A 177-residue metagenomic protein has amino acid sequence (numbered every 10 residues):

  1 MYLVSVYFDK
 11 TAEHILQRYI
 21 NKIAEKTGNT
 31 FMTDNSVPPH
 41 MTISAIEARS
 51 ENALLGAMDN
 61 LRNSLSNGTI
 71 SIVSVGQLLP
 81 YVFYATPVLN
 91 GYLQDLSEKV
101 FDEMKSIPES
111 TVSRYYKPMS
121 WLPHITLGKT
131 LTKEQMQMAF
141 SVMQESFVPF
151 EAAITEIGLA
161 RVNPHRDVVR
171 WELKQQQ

Functional and structural regions predicted by a protein language model:
M1-T69, Y92-E151, V169-Q177: Basic, often amphipathic N-terminal segments
L3, V82, E156: Short hydrophobic/aromatic beta-strand or adjacent loop that forms the aromatic wall/cage of a ligand/substrate-binding
Y7-D9, V73, V88, T155 (+1 more regions): A structural detector for beta-sheet-dominated domains
I43, Y84-A85, L127, L159: Short hydrophobic/aromatic-rich beta-strand segments that constitute the beta-sheet cores of beta-sandwich/beta-barrel
N67-L78, Y84-P87: Hydrophobic, well-structured mid-protein blocks that either form specific transmembrane helices
V75-L79, I154-V168: Glycine-rich beta-strand-turn "strand-cap" elements at beta-sheet edges
L78-Y81, M119-W121: Acidic/polar active-site rim loop that often engages polyanionic ligands
L89, L131, N163: A broadly conserved detector of short glycine/acidic/proline-rich loop/turn motifs that flank catalytic sites and bind
